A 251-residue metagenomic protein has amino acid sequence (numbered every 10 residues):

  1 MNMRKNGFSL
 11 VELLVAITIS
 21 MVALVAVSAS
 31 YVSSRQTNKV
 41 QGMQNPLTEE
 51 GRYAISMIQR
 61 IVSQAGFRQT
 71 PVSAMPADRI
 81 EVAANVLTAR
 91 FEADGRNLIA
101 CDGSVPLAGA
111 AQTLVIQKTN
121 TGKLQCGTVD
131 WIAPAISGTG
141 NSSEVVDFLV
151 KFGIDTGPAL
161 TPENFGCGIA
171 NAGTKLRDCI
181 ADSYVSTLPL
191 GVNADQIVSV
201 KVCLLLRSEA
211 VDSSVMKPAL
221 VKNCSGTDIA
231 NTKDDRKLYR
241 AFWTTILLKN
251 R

Functional and structural regions predicted by a protein language model:
R4-F67, L247: Aliphatic-rich helix starts adjacent to a transmembrane/signal segment
F8-V11, L87, L114, G122 (+2 more regions): Residue-level detector of short, conserved catalytic/binding motifs and their immediate flanks
L13, A110, Q196: Exposed loop/turn and edge beta-strand positions of beta-sandwich/beta-sheet ligand-binding modules
V40, V62-V86, A159, M216-P218: Short, glycine/small-hydrophobic-rich surface segments
G42, P46, I80, A93-G95 (+1 more regions): Short linear sequence signals and composition-biased patches located at protein termini or domain-edge surfaces
P76-W131: C-terminal globular interaction/adhesion domains in large, modular proteins
A108-A111, I132-E144: Short coil-to-beta-strand transition motifs
